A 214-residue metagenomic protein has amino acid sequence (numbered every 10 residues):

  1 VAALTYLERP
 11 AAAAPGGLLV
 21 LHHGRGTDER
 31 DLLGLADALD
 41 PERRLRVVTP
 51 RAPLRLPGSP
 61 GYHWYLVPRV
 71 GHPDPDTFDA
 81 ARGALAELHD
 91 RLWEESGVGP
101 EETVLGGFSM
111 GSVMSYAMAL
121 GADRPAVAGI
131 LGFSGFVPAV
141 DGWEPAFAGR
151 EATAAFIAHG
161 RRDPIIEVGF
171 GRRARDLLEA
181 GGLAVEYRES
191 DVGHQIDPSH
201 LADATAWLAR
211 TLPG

Functional and structural regions predicted by a protein language model:
V1-E102: Serine-hydrolase catalytic machinery in alpha/beta-hydrolase-like enzymes
L39-R43, G97, D123-A126, E179-L183: Short helix-capping segments at alpha-helix termini
P50-R51, G106, L131-S134, A158 (+1 more regions): Alpha/beta-hydrolase-fold catalytic nucleophile elbow
L66-V70, G181, L212-G214: Alpha/beta-hydrolase-fold serine-hydrolase catalytic core, especially in secreted/extracellular enzymes
E101-R150: Primarily recognizes the serine-hydrolase "nucleophile elbow" in alpha/beta-hydrolase and SGNH/GDSL folds
G135-R210: The feature captures the conserved acid-bearing segment of alpha/beta-hydrolase catalytic domains
